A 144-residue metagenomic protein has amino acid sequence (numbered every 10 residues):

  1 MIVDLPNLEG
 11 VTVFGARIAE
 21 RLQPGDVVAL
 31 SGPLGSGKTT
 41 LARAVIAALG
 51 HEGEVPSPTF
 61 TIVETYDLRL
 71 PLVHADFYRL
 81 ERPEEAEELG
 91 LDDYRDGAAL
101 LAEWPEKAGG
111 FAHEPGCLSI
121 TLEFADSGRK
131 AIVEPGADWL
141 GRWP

Functional and structural regions predicted by a protein language model:
M1-I2, A47, E84, D92-P144: Short phosphate-coordinating micro-motif centered on Lys-Gly-acidic
M1-R17: N-terminal pre-Walker A segment at the start of P-loop NTPase domains
I18-G25: Phosphate-binding P-loop
V28-L30: Hydrophobic anchor at the beta1->P-loop junction of P-loop NTPases
P33: P-loop (Walker A) phosphate-binding loop of NTP-binding proteins
K38: Conserved lysine of the Walker
H51-Y66, F77: Short beta-strand-centered segment that lines the nucleotide-binding/catalytic pocket of NTP-utilizing
